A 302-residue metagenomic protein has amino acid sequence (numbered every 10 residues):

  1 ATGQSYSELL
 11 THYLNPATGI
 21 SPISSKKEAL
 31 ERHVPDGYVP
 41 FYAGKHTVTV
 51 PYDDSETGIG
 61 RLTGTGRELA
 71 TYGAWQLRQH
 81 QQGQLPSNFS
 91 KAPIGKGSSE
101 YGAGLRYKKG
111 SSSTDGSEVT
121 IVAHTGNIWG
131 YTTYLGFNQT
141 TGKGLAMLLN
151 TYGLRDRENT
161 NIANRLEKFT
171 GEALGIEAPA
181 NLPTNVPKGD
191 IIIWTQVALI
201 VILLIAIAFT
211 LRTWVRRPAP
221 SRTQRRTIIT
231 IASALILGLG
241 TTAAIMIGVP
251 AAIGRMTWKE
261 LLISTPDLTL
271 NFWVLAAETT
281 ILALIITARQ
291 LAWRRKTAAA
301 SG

Functional and structural regions predicted by a protein language model:
A1-W129: Short, surface-exposed loop or secondary-structure junction motifs that flank catalytic or metal-binding residues
K26, Q81, Q139, N161-N164 (+1 more regions): General N-terminal targeting signals
L77, L211-V215, A288-A292: Structural signal for the C-terminal ends of transmembrane alpha-helices and the immediately following loop
S117-E118, N150-S233, L237, G254-M256 (+2 more regions): Short, gly/Ser/Thr-rich active-site loops of penicillin-recognizing serine hydrolases
T125-F169: Extracytoplasmic/lumenal ectodomains and periplasmic regions of secretory and membrane proteins
G238-I253: C-terminal TM-helix exit segments that contain a strictly Trp-centered aromatic cap at the helix terminus
L268-G302: Generic detector of multi-pass transmembrane helix bundles and their immediately adjacent loops in polytopic membrane
